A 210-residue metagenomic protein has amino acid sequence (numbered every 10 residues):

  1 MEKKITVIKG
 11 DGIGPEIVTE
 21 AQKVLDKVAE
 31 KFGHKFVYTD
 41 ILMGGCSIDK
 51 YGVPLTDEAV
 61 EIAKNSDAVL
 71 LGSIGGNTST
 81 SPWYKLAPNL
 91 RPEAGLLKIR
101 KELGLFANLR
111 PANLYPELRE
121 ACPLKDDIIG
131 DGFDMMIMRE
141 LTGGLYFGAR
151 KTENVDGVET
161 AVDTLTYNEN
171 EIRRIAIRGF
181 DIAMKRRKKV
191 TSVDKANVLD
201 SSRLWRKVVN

Functional and structural regions predicted by a protein language model:
M1-I5: Extreme N-terminal starter segment of soluble prokaryotic enzymes
T6-K23, K27-A29, G157-N210: Glycine-rich phosphate/diphosphate-binding loop of Rossmann-like nucleotide-binding domains
G10-G12, M43, I74, L114 (+1 more regions): Short, ordered loop/turn segments at secondary-structure junctions
D26, E30-H34, N65-A68, K101-N108 (+5 more regions): Generic secondary-structure signature for well-ordered alpha-helical cores
G33-D57: N-terminal beta-loop-helix "entrance" segment that forms/cooperates in small-molecule cofactor or anionic ligand
V37-I41, R110, T191: General small-molecule cofactor/ligand-binding pocket signal
C46, N77-T78, V198-D200: Short, active-site-adjacent cap segments at secondary-structure transitions
D49-V162: N-terminal glycine-rich phosphate/adenylate-binding segment common to multiple enzyme folds
